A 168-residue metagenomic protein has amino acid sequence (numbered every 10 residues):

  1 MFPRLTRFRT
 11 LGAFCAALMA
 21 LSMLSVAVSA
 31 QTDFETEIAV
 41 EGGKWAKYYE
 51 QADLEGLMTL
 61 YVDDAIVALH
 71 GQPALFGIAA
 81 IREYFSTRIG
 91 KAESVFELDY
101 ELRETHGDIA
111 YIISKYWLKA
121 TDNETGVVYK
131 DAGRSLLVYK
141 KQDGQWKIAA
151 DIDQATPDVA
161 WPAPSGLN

Functional and structural regions predicted by a protein language model:
F2-A16: Bacterial N-terminal signal peptides that target proteins for export
L21-D63, P162-N168: Short, low-complexity N-terminal intrinsically disordered segments enriched in polar/charged residues
W45, L57-M58, A65, G77 (+3 more regions): Hydrophobic pocket/interface hotspot
E50, L118-D122, Y139, T156: Beta-strand elements of well-folded, non-transmembrane domains
L60, I66-F76, T87-A92: A short gly/proline-enriched turn/hairpin at secondary-structure junctions
G71, S114-L118, I152: A mature extracytoplasmic/lumenal domain signature
E83-T125: Surface-exposed, charged secondary-structure patches
A132-P162: Short beta-strand edge/turn micro-motifs at domain boundaries
